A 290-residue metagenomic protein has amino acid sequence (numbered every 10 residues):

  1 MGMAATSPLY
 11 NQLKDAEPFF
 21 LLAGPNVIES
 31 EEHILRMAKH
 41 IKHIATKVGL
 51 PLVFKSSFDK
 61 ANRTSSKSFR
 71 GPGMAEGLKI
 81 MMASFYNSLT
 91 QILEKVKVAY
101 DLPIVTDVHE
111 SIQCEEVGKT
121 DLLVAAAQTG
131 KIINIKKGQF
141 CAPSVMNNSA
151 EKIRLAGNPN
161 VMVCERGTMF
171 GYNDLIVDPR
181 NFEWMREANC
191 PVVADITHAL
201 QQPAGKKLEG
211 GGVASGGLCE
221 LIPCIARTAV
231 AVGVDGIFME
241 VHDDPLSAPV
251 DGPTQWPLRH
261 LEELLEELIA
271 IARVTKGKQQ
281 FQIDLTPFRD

Functional and structural regions predicted by a protein language model:
M1-L21, T46, K79, T275-D290: N-terminal amphipathic alpha-helix/helix-capping segment at the start of soluble metabolic enzymes
Y10-I28, S56-S68, P191-G210: N-terminal small/glycine-rich loop or linker at the start of catalytic domains across soluble metabolic enzymes
K14, G118-H242: Catalytic alpha/beta core domains of metabolic enzymes, predominantly
L21-G24, L52-S56, T90, E94 (+6 more regions): Hydrophobic faces of well-ordered beta-strands that scaffold small-molecule active sites in alpha/beta enzyme cores
L21-I34, V53-M74, V241-Q255: Glycine-rich, proline-tolerant flexible connector loops at the mouths of alpha/beta enzymes
I28-I41, P72-K79, G216-C224: Glycine-rich anion/phosphate-binding loops
S56-I112, V117-L122: N-terminal active-site wall of soluble small-molecule enzyme domains
D244-G277: C-terminal helical cap(s) of enzyme catalytic domains, especially alpha/beta-barrels
